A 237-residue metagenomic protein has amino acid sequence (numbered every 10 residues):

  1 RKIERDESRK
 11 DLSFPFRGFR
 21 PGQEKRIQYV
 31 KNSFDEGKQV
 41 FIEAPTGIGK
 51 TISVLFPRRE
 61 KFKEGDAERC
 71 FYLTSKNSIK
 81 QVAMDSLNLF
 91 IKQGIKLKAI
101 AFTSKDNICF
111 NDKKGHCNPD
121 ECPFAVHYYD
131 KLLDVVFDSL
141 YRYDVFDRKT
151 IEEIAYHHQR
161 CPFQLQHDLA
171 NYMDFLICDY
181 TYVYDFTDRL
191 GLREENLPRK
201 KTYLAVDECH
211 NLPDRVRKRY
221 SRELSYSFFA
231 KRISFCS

Functional and structural regions predicted by a protein language model:
K2-E43: Conserved pre-motif I regulatory segment
K2-S13, D66-L176, Y184: A substrate-engagement module of RecA-like helicase motors
F19-G22, R26, K50-T51, I79 (+1 more regions): Phosphate/oxyanion-binding active-site loops and adjacent basic polyanion-contact surfaces
K31-N32, T51-D66, S86-F90: Walker A/P-loop NTP-binding motif
E36-P57: Walker A/P-loop
E36-V40, K61-F71: Short, surface-exposed connector motifs at secondary-structure boundaries
Q81, D85, H158-F175, Y180-S237: Signature of the SF2 helicase/ATPase Hel1-core->accessory helical subdomain module
